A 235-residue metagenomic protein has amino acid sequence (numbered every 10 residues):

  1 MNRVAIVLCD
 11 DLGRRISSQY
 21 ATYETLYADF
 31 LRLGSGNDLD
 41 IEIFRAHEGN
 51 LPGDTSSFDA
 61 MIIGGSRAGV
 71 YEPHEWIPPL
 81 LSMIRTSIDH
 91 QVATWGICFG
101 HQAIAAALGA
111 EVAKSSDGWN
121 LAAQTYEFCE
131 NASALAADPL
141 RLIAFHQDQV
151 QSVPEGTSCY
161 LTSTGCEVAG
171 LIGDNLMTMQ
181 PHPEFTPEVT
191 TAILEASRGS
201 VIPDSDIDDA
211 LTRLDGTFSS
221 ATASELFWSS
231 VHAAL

Functional and structural regions predicted by a protein language model:
M1-E75, P79-S82, T86-H90, D208-L235: N-terminal beta1-alpha1 cap of cysteine-dependent amidohydrolase-like domains
N2-L8, G13-I16, D89, F128-L235: Amide-donor transfer/coupling interface in amidating biosynthetic enzymes
Q19-T22, S56-F58, E75-P78, G109-V112 (+3 more regions): Short, glycine/charged-enriched secondary-structure capping and boundary segments
D38-D40, Q91, G109, P139 (+1 more regions): A generic structural signal for alpha->beta connector loops
D40-E48, T125, L142, Y160-T162: Short gly/ser/thr-rich secondary-structure transition/capping motifs
E48-P52, N120-L121, V150-Q151, E167-V168: A short acidic, often aromatic-flanked loop/helix-cap motif at beta-alpha or helix-coil junctions that lines enzyme
G64-E130: Cysteine-nucleophile active-site neighborhood
